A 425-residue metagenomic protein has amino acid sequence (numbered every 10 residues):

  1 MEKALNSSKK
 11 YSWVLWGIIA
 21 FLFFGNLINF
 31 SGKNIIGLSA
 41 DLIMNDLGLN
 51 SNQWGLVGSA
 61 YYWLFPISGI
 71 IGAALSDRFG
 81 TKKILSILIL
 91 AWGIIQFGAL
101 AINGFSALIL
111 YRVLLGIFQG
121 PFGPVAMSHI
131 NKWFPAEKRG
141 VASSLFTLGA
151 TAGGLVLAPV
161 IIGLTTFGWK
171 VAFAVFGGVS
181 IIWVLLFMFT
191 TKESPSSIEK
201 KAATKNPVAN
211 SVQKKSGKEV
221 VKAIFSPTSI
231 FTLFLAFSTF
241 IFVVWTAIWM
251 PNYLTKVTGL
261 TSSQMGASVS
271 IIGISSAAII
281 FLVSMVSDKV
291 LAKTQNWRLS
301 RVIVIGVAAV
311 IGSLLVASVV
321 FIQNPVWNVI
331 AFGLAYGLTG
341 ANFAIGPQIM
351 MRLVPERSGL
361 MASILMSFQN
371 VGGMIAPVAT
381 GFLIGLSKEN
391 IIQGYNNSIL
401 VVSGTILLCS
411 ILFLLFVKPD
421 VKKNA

Functional and structural regions predicted by a protein language model:
N34, Y62-I70, G120, G154-L155 (+3 more regions): Residue-level signature of mid-helix packing/kink "hotspots" within the transmembrane helices of 12-pass Major
I36-G37, F225-F281, F343-P347, A376-P377: Extracytoplasmic gate region of multi-pass secondary transporters
G48, G80, A101-A107, P135 (+1 more regions): Helix-breaking motifs and short loop linkers at transmembrane-helix boundaries and internal kinks in secondary membrane
I67-N103: Conserved MFS/SLC helix-loop-helix module at the cytosolic interface between two early adjacent transmembrane helices
K83-F97, R298-V316: Structural signature of the two symmetry-related core transmembrane helices
Y111-G149: Cytoplasmic helix-loop-helix junction between adjacent transmembrane helices in 12-TM secondary transporters
F146-P195: Helix-loop-helix hairpin linking two adjacent transmembrane segments in secondary transporters
T165-G178, I303, I384-G404: A membrane-interface helix-boundary motif in multi-pass transporters
